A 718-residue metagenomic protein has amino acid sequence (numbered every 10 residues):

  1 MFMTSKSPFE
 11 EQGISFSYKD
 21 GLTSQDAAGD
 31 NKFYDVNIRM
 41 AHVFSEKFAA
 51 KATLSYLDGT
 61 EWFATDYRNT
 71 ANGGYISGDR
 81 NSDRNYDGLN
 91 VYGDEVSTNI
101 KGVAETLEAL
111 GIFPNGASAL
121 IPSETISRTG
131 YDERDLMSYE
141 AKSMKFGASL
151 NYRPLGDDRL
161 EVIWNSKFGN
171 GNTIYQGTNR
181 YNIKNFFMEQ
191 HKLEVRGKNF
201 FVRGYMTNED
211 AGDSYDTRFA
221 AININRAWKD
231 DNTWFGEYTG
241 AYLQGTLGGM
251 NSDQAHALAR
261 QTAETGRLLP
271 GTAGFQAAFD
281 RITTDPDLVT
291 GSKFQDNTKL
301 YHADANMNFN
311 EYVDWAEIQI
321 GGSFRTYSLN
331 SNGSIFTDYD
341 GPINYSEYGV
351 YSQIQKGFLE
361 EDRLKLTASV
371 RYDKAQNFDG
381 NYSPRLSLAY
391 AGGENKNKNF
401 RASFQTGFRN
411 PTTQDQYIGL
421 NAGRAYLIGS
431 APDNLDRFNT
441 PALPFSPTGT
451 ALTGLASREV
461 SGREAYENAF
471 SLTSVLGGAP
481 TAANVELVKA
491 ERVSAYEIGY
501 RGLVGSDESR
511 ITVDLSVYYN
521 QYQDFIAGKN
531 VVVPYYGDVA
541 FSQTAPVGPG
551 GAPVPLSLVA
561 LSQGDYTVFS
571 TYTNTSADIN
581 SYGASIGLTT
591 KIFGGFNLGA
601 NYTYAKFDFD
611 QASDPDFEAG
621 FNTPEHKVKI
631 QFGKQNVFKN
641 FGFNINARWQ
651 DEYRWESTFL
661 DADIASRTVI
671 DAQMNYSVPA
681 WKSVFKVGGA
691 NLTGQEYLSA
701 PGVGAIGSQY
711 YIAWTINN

Functional and structural regions predicted by a protein language model:
M1-D20, Y34-I38: N-terminal periplasmic accessory domains that precede and gate Gram-negative outer-membrane beta-barrel machines
E11, S143-E189, I318-Y327, G341-A389 (+1 more regions): Surface-exposed extracellular loop regions of Gram-negative outer-membrane beta-barrel proteins
D20-S24, Y56-T60, S166-N172, G197-N199 (+14 more regions): Transmembrane beta-strands of outer-membrane beta-barrel pores
G29-N170, H191: Transmembrane beta-barrel wall of Gram-negative outer-membrane proteins
A41-K47, T53-G59, A141-S143, F187-R196 (+5 more regions): Conserved C-terminal beta-signal and adjacent last beta-strands/turns of outer-membrane beta-barrel proteins
K192-F378, D514, G599: Face-selective signature of the C-terminal outer-membrane beta-barrel domain
G357-D362, D507-E508, T512-R654, T715-N717: Gram-negative outer-membrane beta-barrel transporters
D433-V568: Membrane-embedded beta-barrel scaffold of Gram-negative outer-membrane proteins
